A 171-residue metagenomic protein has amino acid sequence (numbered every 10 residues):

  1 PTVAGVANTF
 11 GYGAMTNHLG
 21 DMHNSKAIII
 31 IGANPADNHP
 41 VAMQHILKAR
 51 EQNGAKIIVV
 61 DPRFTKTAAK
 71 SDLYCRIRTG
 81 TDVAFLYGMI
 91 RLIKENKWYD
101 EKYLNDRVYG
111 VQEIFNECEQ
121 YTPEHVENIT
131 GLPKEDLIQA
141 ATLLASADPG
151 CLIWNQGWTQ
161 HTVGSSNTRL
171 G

Functional and structural regions predicted by a protein language model:
P1-G171: Cofactor-pocket helix-loop regions in the catalytic cores of large enzyme subunits
